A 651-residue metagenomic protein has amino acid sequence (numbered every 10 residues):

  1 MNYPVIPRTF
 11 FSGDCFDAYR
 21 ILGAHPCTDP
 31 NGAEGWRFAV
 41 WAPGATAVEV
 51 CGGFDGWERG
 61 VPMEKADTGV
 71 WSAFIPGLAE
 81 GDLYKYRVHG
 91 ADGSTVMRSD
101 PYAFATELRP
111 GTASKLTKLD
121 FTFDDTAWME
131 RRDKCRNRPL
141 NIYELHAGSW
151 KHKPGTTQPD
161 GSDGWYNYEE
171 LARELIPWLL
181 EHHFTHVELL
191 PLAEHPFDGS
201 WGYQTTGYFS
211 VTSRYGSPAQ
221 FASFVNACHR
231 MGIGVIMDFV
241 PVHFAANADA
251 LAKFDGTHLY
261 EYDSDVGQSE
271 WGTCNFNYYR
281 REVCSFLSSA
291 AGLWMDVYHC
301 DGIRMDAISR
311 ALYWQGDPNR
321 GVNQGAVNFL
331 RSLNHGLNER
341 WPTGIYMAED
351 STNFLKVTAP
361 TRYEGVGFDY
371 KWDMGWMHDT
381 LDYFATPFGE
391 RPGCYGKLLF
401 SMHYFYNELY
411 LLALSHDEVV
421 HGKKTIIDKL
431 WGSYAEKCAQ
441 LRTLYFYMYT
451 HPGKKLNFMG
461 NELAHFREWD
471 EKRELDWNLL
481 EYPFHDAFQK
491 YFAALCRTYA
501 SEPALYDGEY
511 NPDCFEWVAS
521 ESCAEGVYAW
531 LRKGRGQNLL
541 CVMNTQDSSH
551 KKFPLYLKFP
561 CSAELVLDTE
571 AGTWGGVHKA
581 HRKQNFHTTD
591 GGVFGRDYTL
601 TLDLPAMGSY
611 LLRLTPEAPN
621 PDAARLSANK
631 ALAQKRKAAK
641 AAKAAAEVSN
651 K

Functional and structural regions predicted by a protein language model:
M1-L140, Y168-L179, H183, E436-C438 (+2 more regions): Carbohydrate-interacting/catalytic domains
V40, Y86, L145, L189 (+10 more regions): Conserved, mostly hydrophobic/aromatic
A42-G44, F54, D67, G77 (+9 more regions): Short, flexible loop/turn elements at secondary-structure junctions
T95-V96, K151-K153, H195-D198, H243-A246 (+6 more regions): Short catalytic/ligand-binding loop motif for oxyanion handling, primarily in non-cytosolic enzymes, centered on
R109-P110, H299-D301, Q315-K472, A500 (+3 more regions): Conserved alpha/beta catalytic core and glycan-binding cleft of carbohydrate-active enzymes
A127-N137, H146-V322: Substrate-binding/active-site clefts of carbohydrate-active enzymes
T212-G216, Y278, R320-V322, L430-E436 (+2 more regions): Short, contiguous acidic/charged loop-to-helix segments that flank catalytic cores in large enzymes
